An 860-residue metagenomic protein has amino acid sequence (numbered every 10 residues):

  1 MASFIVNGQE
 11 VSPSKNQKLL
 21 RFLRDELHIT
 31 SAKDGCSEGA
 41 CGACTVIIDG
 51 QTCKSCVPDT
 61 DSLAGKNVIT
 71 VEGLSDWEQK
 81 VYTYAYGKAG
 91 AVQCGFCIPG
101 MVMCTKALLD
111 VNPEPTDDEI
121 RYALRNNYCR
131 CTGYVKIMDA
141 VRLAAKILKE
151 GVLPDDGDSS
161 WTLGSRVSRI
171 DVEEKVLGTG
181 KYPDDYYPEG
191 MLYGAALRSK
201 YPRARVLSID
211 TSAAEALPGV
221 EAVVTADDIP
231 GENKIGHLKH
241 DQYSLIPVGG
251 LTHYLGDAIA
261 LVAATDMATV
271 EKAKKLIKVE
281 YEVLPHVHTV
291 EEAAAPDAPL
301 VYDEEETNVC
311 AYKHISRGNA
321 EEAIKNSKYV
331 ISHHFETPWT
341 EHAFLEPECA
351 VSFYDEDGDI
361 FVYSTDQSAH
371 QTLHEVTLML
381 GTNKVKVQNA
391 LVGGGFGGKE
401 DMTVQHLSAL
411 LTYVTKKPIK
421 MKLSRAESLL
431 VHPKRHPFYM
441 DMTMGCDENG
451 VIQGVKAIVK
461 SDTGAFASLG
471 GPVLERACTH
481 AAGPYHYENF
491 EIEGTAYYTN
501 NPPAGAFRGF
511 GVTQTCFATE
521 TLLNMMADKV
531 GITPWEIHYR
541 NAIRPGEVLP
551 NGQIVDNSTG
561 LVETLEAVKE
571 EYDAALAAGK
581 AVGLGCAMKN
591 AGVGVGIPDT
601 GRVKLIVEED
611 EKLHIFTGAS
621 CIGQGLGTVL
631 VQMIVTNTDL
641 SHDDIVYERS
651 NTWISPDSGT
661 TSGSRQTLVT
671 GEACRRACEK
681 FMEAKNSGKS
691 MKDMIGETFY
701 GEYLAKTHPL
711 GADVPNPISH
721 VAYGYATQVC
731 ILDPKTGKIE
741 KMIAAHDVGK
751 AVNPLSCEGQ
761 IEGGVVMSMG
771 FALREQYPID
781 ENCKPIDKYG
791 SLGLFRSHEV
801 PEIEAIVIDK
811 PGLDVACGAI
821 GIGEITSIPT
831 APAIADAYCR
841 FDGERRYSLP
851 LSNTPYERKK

Functional and structural regions predicted by a protein language model:
M1-D156, V595: Signature of N-terminal electron-transfer/Fe-S-associated modules in redox systems
V46, E174, G180, A350-Y354 (+9 more regions): Short beta-strand elements
G90, S165, D171-L177, L238 (+3 more regions): Glycine-rich loop/linker segments at domain edges
A145-T307, V330, V414: Flexible, low-hydrophobicity surface segments
A226-D227, G381-N383, V414-I419, E448 (+2 more regions): C-terminal catalytic domains of large/alpha subunits in multi-subunit enzymes
A258-I259, A264-D266, K417-G464, E672-K692: Phosphate/diphosphate-binding loops
A320-L380, E475, G585-K612, T617 (+3 more regions): Conserved beta-alpha junction segments in alpha/beta enzyme cores
G395-K416, K420-M421, L626, L630-M633: Thiamine diphosphate
